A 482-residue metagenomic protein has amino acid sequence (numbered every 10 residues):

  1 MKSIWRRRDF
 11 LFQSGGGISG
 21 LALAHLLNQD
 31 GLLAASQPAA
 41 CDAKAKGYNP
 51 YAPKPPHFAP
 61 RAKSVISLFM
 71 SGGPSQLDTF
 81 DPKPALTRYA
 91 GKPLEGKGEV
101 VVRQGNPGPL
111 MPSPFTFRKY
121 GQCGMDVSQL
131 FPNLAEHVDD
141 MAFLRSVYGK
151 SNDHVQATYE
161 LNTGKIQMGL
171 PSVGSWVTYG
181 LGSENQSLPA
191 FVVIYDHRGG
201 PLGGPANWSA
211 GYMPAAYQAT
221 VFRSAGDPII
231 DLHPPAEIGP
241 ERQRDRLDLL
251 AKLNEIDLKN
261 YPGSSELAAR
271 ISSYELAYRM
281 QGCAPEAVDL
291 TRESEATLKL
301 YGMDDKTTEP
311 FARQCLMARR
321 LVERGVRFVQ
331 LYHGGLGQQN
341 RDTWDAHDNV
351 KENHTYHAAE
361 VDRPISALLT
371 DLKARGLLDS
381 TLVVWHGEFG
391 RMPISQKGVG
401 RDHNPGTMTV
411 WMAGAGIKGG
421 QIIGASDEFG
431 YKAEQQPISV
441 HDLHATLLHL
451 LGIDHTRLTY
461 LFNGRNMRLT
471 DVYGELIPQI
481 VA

Functional and structural regions predicted by a protein language model:
M1-A482: Ligand-binding pockets and gating/stacking loops
